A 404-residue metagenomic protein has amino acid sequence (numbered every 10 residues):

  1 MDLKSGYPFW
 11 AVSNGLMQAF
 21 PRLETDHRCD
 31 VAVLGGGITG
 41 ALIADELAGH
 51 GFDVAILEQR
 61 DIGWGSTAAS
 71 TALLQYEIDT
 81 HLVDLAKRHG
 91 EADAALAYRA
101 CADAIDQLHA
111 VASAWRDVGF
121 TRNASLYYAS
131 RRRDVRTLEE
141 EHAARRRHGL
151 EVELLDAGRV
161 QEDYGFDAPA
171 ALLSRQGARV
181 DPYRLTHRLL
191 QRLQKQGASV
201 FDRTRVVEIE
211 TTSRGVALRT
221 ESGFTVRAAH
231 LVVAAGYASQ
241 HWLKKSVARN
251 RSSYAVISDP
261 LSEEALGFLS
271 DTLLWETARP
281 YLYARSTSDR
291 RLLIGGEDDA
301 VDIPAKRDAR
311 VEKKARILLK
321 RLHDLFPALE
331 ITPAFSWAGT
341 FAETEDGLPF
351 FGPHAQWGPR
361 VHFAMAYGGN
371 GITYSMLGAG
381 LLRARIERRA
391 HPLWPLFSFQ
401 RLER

Functional and structural regions predicted by a protein language model:
M1-V31: Extreme N-terminal leader/targeting segments of oxidoreductases
C29-I56: N-terminal Rossmann-like FAD-binding beta1-loop-alpha1 element of flavoenzymes
G49-A69: Glycine-rich FAD pyrophosphate-binding loop
L85-R192: Rossmann-like flavin
A143-A144, A171-S222, V226-A229: Helical element adjacent to the flavin cofactor pocket in flavoenzyme catalytic cores
I209-T287: Flavin-dependent oxidoreductases
A238, D289-D324: Conserved FAD/dinucleotide-binding core of flavoprotein oxidoreductases
D302, D308, H323-R404: C-terminal catalytic lobe of FAD-dependent flavoproteins
